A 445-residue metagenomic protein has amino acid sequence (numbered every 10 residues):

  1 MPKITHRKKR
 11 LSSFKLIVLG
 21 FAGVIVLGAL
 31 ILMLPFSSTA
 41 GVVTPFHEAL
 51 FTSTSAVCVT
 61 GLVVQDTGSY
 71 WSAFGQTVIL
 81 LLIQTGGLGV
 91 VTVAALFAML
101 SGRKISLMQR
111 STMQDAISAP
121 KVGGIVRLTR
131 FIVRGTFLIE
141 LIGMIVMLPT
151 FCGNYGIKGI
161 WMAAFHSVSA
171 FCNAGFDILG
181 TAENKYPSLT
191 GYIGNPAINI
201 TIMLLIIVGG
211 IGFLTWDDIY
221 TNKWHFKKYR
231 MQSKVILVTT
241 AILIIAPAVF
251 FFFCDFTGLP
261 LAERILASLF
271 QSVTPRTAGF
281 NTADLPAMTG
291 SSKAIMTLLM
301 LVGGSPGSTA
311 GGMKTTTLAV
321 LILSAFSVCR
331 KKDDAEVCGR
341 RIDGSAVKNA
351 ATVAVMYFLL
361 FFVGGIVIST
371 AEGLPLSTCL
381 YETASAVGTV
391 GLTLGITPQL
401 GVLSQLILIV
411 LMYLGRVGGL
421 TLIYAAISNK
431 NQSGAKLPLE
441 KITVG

Functional and structural regions predicted by a protein language model:
M1-G445: Membrane-proximal intracellular helices of multi-pass ion channels
